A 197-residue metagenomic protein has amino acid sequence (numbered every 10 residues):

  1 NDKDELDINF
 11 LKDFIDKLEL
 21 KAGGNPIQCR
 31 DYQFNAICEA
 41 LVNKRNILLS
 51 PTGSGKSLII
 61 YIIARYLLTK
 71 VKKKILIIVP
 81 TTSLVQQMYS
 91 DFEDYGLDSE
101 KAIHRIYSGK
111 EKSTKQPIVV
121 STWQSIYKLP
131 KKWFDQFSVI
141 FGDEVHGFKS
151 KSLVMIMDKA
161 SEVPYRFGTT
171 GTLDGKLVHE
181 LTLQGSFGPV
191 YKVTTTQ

Functional and structural regions predicted by a protein language model:
N1-K3: Charged, low-complexity intrinsically disordered regions
D7-L49: Conserved pre-motif I regulatory segment
N43-L67: Walker A/P-loop
K73-T81: Conserved RecA-like ASCE P-loop NTPase motor core of nucleic-acid helicases/translocases
T82-L84, E111, S125-Y127, H146-G147 (+1 more regions): Conserved nucleotide-binding/hydrolysis micro-motifs of P-loop NTPases
T82-Y107: Conserved helix-turn-beta segment of the N-terminal RecA-like "Helicase ATP-binding" lobe in SF1/SF2 helicases
S108-V139, S150-M155: Conserved helix/coil segment N-terminal to the catalytic DExD/H
S138-V139, H146-Q197: Post-DEXD/H (motif II) to motif III coupling segment of the RecA-like Helicase ATP-binding lobe
